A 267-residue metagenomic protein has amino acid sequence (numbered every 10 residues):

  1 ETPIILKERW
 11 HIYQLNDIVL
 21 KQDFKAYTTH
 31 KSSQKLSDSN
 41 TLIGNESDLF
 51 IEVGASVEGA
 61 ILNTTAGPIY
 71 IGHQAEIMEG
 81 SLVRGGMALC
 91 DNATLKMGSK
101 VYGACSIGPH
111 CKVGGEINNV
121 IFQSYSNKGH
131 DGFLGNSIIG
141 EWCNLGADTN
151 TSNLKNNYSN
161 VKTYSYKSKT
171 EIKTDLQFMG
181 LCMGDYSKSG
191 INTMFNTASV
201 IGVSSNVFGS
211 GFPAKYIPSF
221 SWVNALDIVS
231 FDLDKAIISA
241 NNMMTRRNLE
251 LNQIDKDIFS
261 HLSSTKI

Functional and structural regions predicted by a protein language model:
E1-S47, S210-I267: Terminal amphipathic alpha-helical/low-complexity segments used for targeting or macromolecular assembly
K35-P218, W222: Structural signal for interior beta-strand "rungs" in well-ordered beta-sheet cores of soluble enzyme domains
